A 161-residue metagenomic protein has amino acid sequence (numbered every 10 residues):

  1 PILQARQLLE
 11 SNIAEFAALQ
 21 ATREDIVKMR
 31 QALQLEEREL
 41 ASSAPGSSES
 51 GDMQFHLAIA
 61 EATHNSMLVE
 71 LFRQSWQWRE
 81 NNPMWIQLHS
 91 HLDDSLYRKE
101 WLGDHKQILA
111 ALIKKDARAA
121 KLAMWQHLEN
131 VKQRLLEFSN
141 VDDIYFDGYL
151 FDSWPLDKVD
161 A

Functional and structural regions predicted by a protein language model:
I2-I86, D104-A110, A119-Q133, F138: Conserved amphipathic alpha-helical segments that form helical-bundle/coiled-coil interaction surfaces
A44, L96-Y97: Short coil/turn linker motifs that delimit alpha-helical repeat modules in TPR/alpha-solenoid proteins
N82, D93-D94, D142: Alpha-helix initiation/capping motif
Q87-L96: Short helix-coil transition/hinge motifs at the ends and kinks of transmembrane helices, capturing the brief
W101: Short, conserved glycine- and acidic-residue-centered signature motifs in active-site or ligand-binding loops
A117-A161: C-terminal effector-binding regulatory domain of bacterial HTH transcription factors
